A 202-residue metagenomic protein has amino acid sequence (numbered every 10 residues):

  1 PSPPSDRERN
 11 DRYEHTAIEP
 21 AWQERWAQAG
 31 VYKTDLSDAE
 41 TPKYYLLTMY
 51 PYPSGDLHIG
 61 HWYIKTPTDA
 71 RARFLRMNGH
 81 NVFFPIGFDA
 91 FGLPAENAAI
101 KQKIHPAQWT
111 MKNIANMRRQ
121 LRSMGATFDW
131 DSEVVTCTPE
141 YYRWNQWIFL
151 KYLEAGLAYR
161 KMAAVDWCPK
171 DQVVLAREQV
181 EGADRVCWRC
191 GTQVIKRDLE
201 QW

Functional and structural regions predicted by a protein language model:
P1-W202: N-terminal, positively charged nucleic-acid-binding surface of large information/translation enzymes
